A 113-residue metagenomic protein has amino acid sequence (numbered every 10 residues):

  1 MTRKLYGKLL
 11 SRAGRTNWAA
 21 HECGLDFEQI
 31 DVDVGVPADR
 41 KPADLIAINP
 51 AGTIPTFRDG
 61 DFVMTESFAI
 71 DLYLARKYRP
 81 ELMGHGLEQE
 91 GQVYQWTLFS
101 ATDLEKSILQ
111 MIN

Functional and structural regions predicted by a protein language model:
M1-N113: GST-like domain detector, emphasizing the conserved glutathione-binding G-site in the N-terminal thioredoxin-like
